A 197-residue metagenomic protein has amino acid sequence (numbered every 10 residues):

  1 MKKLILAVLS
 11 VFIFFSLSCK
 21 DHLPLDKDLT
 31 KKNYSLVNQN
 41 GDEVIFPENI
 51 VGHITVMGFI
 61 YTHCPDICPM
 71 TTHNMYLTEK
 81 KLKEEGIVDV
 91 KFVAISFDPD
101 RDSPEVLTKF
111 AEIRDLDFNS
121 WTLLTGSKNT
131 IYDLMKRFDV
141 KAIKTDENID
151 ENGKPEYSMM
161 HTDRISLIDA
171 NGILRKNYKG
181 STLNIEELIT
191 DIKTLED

Functional and structural regions predicted by a protein language model:
K2-S10: Sec-dependent signal peptide recognition, specifically the positively charged N-region followed immediately by
F15-S18: C-terminal motif of bacterial Sec signal peptides marking the signal peptidase cleavage site
D21-E48, M70-N74: N-terminal "domain-start" segment that seeds a small globular fold
F46-P69, M75: Short active-site neighborhood of thiol/selenol oxidoreductases, capturing the structured segment around
I67-K83, P104: Typically the conserved alpha-helix immediately C-terminal to a functionally engaged Cys/Sec in thioredoxin-like
D89-D102, N119-N129: Thiol-based oxidoreductase modules, predominantly thioredoxin-like and allied folds used for disulfide exchange
K109-M160: Short, internal strand/loop/helix patches that form the active-site neighborhood or redox-interaction surface
D150-D197: Thiol-/selenol-based redox modules, centered on thioredoxin-like and closely related oxidoreductase domains
